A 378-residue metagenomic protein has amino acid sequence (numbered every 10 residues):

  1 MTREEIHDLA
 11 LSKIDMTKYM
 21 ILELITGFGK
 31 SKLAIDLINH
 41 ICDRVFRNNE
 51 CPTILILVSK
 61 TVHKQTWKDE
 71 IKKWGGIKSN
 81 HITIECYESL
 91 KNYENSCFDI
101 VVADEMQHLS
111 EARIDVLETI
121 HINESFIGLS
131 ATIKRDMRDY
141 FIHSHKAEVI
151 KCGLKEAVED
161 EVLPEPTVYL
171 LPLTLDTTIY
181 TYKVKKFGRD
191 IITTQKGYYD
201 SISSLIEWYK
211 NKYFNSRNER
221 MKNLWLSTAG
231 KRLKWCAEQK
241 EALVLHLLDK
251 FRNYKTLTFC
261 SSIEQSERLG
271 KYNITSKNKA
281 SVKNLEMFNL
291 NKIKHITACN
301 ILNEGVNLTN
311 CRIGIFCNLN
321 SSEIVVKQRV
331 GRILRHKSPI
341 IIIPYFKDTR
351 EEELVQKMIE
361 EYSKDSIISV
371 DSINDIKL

Functional and structural regions predicted by a protein language model:
M1-E23: Conserved pre-motif I regulatory segment
K18-I21, L154-K255, C260-S261: Interdomain linker/hinge connecting the two RecA-like lobes of the SF2 helicase core
T26-I41, N48-I71, R113, S262-E264: Conserved Walker A/P-loop ATP-binding site and its immediately adjacent core in helicase/helicase-like ATPase domains
L57-C97: Inter-Walker segment of RecA-like/P-loop motor cores
Q65-D69, K255-F259, E264-V306, V325: Conserved helicase ATPase core of P-loop NTP-dependent helicases/translocases
F98-V102, H295-C299, N303-N320, V325-V326 (+2 more regions): A short beta-strand element within the Helicase C-terminal
H108-V168: Post-DEXD/H (motif II) to motif III coupling segment of the RecA-like Helicase ATP-binding lobe
R332-E360: Conserved segment of the helicase C-terminal RecA-like domain
